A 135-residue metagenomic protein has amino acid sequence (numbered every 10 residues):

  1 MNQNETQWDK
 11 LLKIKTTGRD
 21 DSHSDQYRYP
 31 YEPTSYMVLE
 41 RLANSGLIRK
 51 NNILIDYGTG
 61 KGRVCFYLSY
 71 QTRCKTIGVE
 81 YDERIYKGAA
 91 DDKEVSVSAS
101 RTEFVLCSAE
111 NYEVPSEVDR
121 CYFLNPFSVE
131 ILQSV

Functional and structural regions predicted by a protein language model:
M1-R49: S-adenosyl-L-methionine
N51-G60: Conserved class I S-adenosyl-L-methionine
G62-F66: Glycine-rich SAM-binding Motif I of class I
K75-E80: Conserved SAM-binding motif I beta-strand of class I
R84-I85: Conserved short alpha-helix immediately C-terminal to the canonical SAM/SAH-binding motif I of Rossmann-like
G88-P115: S-adenosyl-L-methionine
E117-N125: Short SAM/SAH-binding signature in class I
V129-V135: A short, conserved alpha-helix within the catalytic core of class I
